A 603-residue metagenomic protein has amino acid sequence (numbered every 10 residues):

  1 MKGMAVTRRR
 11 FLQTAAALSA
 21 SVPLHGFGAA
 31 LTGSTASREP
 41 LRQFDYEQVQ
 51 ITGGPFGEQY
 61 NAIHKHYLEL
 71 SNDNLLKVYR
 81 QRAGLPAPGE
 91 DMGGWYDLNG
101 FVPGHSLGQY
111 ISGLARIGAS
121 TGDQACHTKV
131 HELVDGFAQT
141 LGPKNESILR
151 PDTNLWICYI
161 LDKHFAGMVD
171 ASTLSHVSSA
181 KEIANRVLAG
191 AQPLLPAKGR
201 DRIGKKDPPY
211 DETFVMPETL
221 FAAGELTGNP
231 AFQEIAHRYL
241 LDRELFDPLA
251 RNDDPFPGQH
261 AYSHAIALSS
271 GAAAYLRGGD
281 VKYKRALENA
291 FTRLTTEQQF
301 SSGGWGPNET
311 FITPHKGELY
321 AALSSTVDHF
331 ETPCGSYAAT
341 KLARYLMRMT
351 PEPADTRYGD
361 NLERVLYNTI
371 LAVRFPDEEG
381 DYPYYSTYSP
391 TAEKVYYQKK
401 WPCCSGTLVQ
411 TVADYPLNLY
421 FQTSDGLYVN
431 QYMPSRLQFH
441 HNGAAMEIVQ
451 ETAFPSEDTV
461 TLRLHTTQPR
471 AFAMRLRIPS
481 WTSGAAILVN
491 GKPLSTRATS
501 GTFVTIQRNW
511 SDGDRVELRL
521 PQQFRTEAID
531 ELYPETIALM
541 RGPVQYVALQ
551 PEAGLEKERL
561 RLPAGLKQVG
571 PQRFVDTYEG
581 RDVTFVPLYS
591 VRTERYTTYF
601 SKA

Functional and structural regions predicted by a protein language model:
K2, R10-A30: N-terminal export signals
A30-S106, Q124-I148, S178, N185 (+1 more regions): Low-complexity, Ser/Thr/Pro/Gly-enriched N-terminal "stalk/linker" regions
E39, Y46, G53, G118-H131 (+4 more regions): Structural helix-adjacent loops and short alpha-helical linkers that scaffold large soluble proteins
S71, L75-N99, Q139-L155, G190-Y210 (+5 more regions): Glycine- and aromatic-rich loop/turn segments at beta-sheet edges
N99-A119, W156-T173, P208-E225, Q259-L276 (+2 more regions): Well-ordered alpha-helical segments within folded domains of soluble proteins
A223-F246, H264-S302, G335-A338, L342-L346: Active-site neighborhood of glycoside hydrolase catalytic domains
A236, L287, G359-R463, T499 (+2 more regions): C-terminal beta-rich recognition modules with glycine/proline-rich loops and embedded aromatic residues
T482-Q507, T526-L532: Solvent-exposed beta-strand/loop surfaces of large extracellular or lumenal domains
